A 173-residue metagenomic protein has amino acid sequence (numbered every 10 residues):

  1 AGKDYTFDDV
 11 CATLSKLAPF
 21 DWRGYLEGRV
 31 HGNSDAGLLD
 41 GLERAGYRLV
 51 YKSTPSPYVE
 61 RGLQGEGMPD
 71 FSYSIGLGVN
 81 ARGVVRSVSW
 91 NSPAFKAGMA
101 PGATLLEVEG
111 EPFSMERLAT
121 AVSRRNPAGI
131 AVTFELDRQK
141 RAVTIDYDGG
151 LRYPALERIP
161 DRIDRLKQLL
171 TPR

Functional and structural regions predicted by a protein language model:
A1-R173: C-terminal recognition in membrane/secretory proteostasis and scaffolding
